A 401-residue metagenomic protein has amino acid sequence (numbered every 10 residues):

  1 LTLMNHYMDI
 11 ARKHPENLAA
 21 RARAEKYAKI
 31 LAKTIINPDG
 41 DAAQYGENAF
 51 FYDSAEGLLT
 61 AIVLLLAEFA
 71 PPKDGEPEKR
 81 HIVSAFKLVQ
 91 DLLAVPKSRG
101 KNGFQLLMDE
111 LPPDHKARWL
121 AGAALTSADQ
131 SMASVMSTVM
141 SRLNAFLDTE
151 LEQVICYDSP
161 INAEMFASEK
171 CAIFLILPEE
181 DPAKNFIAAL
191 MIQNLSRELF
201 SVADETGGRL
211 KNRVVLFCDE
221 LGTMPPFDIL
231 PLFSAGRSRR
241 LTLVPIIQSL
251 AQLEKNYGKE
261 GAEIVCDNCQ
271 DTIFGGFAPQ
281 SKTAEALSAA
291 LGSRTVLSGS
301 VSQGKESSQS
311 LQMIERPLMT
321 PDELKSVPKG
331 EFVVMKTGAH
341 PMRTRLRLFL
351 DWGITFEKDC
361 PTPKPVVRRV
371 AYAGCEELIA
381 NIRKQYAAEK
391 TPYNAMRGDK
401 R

Functional and structural regions predicted by a protein language model:
L1-L241, N256, M319-R343, D351-R401: P-loop NTPase motor domains
F233-A235, R239-V333: Conserved ATP-driven motor cores of ASCE-family P-loop NTPases powering translocation/secretion/packaging/pilus
L348: Short, surface-exposed polybasic-aromatic patches that bind anionic ligands, especially phosphate groups
